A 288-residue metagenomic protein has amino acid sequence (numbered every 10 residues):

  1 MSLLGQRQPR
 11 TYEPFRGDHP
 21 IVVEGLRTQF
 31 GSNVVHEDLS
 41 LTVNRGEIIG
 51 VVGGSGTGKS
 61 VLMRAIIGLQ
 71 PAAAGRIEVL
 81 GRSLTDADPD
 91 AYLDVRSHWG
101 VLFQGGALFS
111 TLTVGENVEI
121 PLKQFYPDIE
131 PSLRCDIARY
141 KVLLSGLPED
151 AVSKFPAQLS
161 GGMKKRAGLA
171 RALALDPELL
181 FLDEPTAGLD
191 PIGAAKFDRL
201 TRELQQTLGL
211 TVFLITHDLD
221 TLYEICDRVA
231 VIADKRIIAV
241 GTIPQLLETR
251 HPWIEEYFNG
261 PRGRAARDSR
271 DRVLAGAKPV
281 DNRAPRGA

Functional and structural regions predicted by a protein language model:
I67: Helix-to-loop junction immediately C-terminal to a conserved catalytic motif
S83, S132-D150: Conserved ABC ATPase "signature" region
F155-L159, M163: Conserved ABC ATPase signature
D176: Conserved catalytic motifs of ABC-family nucleotide-binding domains
L180-D183: Catalytic Walker B motif of ABC-type/P-loop ATPase nucleotide-binding domains
